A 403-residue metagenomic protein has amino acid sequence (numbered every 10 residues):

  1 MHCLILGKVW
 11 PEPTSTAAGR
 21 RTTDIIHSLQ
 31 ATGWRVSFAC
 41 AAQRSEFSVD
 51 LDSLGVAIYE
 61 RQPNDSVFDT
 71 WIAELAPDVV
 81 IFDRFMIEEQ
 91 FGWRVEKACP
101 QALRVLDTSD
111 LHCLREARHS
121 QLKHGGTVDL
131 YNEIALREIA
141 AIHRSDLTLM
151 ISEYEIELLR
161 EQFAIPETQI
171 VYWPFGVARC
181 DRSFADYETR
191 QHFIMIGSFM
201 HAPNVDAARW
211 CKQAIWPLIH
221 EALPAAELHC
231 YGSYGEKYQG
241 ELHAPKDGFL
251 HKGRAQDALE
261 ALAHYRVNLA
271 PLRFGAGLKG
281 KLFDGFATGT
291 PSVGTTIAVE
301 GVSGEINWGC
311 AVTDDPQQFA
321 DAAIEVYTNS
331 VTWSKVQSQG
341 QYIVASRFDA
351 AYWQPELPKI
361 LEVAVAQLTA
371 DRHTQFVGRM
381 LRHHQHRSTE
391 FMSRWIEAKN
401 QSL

Functional and structural regions predicted by a protein language model:
E12, Q101-A102, L106-N132, E157 (+2 more regions): Acceptor-binding helix/loop patch of EC 2.4 sugar-transfer enzymes, predominantly nucleotide-sugar-dependent
T23, S37, E161, V171-H264: Conserved catalytic-core segment of nucleotide-activated headgroup transferases in glycan assembly
P77-D78, D146, L262-G277, T290: Acidic donor-binding loop of glycosyltransferase active sites
H112, T127-T148: Membrane-proximal helix-turn-helix segments that form the acceptor-binding/catalytic region of lipid-linked
H143-E161, I165-R182: Donor nucleotide-sugar binding/catalytic pocket of nucleotide-sugar-dependent glycosyltransferases
K281-D284, P291-T295: Short hydrophobic beta-strand element within catalytic cores of glycosyltransferases and related nucleotide-activated
G309-Q317, E325-S330: Conserved acidic donor-binding segment of nucleotide-sugar-dependent glycosyltransferases
S334, Q339-L403: C-terminal amphipathic helix plus adjacent low-complexity, charged tail appended to glycosyltransferase catalytic
